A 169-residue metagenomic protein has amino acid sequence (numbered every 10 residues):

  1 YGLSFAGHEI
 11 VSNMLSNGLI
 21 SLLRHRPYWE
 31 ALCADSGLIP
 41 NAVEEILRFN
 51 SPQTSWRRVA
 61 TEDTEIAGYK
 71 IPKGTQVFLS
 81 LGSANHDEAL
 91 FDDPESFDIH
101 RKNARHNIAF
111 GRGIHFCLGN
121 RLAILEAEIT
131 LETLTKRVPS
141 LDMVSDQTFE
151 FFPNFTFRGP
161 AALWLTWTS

Functional and structural regions predicted by a protein language model:
Y1-S169: Cytochrome P450
